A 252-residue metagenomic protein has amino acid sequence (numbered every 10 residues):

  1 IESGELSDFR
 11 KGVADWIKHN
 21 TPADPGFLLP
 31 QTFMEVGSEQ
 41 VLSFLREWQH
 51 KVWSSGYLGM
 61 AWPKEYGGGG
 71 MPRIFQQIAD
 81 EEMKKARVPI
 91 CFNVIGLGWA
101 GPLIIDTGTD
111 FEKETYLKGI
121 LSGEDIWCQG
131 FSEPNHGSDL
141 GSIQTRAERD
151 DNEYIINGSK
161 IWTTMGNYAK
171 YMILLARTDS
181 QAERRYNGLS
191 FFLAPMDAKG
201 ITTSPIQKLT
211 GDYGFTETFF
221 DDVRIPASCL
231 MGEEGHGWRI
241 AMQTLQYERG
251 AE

Functional and structural regions predicted by a protein language model:
I1-V94, E112-S122, I126: Amphipathic, small/basic residue-rich leader segments at the start of a protein or domain
G4, F9, G200-E252: Glycine-rich beta->alpha junctions and the first turn(s) of the following alpha-helix
G56, A79-K84, L175-R177, L193-K199 (+1 more regions): Short Ser/Thr-interspersed hydrophobic loop/turn segments at strand-loop and sheet-helix junctions that line or gate
F92-F111, G137: N-terminal glycine-rich flavin-associated loop
N93, N135-S138, W162-M165, Q181-E183 (+1 more regions): Short Gly/Pro-enriched turn/cap motifs at secondary-structure boundaries
G123-F131, L175: A short, Trp-centered hydrophobic/proline-enriched beta-strand micro-motif
T145-E148: A structural signal for short hydrophobic beta-strand segments in well-ordered beta-sheet cores
E153, N157-S204: A short core secondary-structure module
